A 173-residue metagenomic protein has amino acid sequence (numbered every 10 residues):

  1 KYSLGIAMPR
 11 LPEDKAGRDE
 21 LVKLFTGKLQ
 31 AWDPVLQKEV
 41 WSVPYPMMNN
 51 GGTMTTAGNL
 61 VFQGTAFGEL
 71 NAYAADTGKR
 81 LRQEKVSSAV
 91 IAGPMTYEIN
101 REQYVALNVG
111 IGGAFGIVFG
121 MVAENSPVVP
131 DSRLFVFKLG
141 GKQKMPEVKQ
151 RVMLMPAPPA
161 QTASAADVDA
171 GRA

Functional and structural regions predicted by a protein language model:
Y2-M48, M54-T56, L60-F62, A66-I91 (+1 more regions): Extracytoplasmic/lumenal domain signature
Q150-R172: Electrostatic cytochrome c docking/interface patches
